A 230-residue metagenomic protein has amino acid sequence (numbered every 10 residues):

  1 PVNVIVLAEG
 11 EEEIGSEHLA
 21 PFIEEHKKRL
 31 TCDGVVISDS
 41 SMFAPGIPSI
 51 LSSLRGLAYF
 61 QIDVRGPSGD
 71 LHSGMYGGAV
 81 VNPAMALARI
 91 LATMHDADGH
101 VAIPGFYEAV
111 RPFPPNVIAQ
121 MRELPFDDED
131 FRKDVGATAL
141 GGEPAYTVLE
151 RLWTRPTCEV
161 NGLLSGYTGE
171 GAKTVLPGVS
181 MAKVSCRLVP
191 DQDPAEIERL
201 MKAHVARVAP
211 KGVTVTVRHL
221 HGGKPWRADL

Functional and structural regions predicted by a protein language model:
P1-S53: Acidic/histidine-rich catalytic neighborhood of metal-dependent amide-processing enzymes
M42-P45, Y59-L230: Metal-dependent amide/peptide-bond hydrolase catalytic core, centered on the "pita-bread" metallohydrolase fold
L54-A58: Short, flexible loop/turn motifs enriched in small residues
